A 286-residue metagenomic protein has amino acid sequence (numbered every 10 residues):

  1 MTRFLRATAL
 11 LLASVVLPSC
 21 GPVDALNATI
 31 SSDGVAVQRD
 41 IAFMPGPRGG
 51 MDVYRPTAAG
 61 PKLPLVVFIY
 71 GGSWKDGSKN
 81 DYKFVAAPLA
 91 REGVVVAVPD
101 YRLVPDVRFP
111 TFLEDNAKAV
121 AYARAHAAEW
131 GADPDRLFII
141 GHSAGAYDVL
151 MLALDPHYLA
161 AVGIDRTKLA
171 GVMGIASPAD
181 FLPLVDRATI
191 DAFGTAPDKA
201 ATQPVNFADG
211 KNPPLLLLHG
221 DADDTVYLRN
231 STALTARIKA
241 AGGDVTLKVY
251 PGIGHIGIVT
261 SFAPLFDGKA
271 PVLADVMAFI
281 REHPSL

Functional and structural regions predicted by a protein language model:
G21-G60: N-terminal cap/lid segment of alpha/beta-hydrolase-fold proteins
I30, G46, G174-F207, P213: Mobile cap/lid helix-loop segments that gate and shape the active-site cleft of serine hydrolases
K62-G72: Short beta-strand element of the alpha/beta-hydrolase
G77-D81, V85, A97-P134, L265-D267: Catalytic nucleophile-loop/oxyanion-hole region of alpha/beta-hydrolase and closely related hydrolase-like folds
A121-R187, K199-A200: Primarily recognizes the serine-hydrolase "nucleophile elbow" in alpha/beta-hydrolase and SGNH/GDSL folds
L217-H219, D223: Short beta-strand/loop motif that positions the catalytic acidic residue of the alpha/beta-hydrolase fold
D224-N230: Conserved alpha/beta-hydrolase "acid-adjacent" motif
K239-L286: C-terminal catalytic histidine-bearing segment of alpha/beta-hydrolase fold enzymes
